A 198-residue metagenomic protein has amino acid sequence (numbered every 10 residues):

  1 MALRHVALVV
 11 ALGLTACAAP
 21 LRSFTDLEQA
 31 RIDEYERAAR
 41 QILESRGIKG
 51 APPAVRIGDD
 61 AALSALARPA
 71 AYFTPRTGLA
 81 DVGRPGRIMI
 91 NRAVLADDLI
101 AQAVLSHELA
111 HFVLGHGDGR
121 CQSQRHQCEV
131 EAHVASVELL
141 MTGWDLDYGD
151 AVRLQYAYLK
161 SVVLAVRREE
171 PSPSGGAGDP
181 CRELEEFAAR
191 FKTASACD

Functional and structural regions predicted by a protein language model:
M1-A7: Bacterial N-terminal signal peptides that target proteins for export
T25-G83: Auxiliary, metal-adjacent structural segments of Zn-dependent hydrolase domains
Q29, G119-A135, S174-G175: Active-site metal-coordination segments of metallo-dependent hydrolases
L43-D59, Q122-R125, G143-A157: Surface-exposed patches in mature extracellular/periplasmic domains of secreted proteins
A65-D98, L109-H116: Active-site scaffold of zinc-dependent metalloenzymes
V94, I100, L109-R125, E138-D145: Catalytic Zn2+-binding segment of zinc metalloproteases
T142-D198: Long, well-structured alpha-helical subdomains associated with metal-dependent extracellular/ecto-lumenal hydrolases
